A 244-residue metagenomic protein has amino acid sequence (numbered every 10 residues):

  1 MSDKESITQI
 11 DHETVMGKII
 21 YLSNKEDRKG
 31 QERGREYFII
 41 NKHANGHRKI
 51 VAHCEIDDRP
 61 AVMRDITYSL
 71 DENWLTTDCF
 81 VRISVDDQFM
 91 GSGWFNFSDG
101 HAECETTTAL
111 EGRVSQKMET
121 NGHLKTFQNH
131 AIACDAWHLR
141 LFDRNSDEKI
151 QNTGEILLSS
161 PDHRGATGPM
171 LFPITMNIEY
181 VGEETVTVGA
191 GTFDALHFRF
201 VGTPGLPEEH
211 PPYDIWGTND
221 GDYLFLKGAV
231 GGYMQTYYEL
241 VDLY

Functional and structural regions predicted by a protein language model:
S2-T108, E155-Y244: Acidic, serine/threonine-rich low-complexity disordered tracts
D99-D162: Surface-exposed beta-loop interaction hotspot
